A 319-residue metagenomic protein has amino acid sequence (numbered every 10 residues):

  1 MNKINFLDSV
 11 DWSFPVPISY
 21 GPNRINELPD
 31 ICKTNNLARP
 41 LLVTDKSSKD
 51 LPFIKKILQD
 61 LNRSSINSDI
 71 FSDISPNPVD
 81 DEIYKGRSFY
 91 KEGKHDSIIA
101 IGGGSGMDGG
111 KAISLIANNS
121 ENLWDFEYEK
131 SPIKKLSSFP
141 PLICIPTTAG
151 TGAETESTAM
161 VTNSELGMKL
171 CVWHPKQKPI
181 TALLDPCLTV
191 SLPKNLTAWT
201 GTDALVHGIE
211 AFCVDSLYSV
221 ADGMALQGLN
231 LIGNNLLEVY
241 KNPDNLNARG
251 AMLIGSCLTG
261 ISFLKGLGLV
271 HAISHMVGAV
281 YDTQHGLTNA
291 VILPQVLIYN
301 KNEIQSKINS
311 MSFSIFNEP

Functional and structural regions predicted by a protein language model:
M1-F71: An N-terminal, well-structured beta->alpha segment
P22-N23, D45-K46, I74, I101-G103 (+8 more regions): Fold-independent oxyanion-binding glycine-rich loops and adjacent beta-strand/coil segments at enzyme active sites
K49-N122, E238-R249: N-terminal small/polar loop signature for handling phosphorylated ligands or for N-terminal nucleophile
D81-C187: Glycine/threonine-rich beta-strand-loop-alpha-helix active-site module that forms ligand/phosphate-binding
G150, C257-N289: Glycine-rich phosphate/pyrophosphate-binding beta-alpha loops
S157-K265: Carboxylate- and glycine-rich phosphate/diphosphate-binding segment that chelates Mg2+/Mn2+
V280-P319: Gly/Pro-rich interdomain helix-loop hinge
